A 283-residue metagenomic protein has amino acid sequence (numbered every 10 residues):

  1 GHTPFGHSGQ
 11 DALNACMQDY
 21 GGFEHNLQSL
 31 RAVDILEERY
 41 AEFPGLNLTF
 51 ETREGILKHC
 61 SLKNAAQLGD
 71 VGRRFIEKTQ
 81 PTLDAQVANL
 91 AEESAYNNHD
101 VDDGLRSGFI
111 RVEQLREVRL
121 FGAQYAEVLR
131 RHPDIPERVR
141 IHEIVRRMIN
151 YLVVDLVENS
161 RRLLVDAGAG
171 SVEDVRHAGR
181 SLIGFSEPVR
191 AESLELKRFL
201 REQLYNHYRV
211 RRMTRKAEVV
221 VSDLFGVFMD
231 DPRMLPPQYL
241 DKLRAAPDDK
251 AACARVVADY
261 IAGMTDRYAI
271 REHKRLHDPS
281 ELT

Functional and structural regions predicted by a protein language model:
G1-D19, N26: Aspartate-rich (DDxxD/NDxxD/DxxxD) Mg2+/diphosphate-binding motifs and their adjoining helix-loop segments
D19-Y20, D70: Generic structural signal for short, solvent-exposed loop/turn connectors between secondary structure elements
L27, A32-A41, G45-T283: Histidine-centered, transition-metal-coordinating active-site segments
